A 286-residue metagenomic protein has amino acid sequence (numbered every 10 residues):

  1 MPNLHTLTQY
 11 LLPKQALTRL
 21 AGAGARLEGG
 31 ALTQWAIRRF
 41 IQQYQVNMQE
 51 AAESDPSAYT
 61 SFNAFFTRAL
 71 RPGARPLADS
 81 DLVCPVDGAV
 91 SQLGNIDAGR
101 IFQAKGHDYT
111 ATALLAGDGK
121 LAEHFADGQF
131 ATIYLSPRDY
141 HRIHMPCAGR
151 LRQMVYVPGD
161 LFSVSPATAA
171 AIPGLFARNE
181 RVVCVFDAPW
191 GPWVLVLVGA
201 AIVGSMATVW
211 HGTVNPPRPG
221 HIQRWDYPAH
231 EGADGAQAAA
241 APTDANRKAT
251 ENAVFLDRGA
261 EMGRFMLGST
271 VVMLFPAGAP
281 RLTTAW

Functional and structural regions predicted by a protein language model:
M1-W286: Contiguous, well-folded functional domains in the mature portion of proteins
